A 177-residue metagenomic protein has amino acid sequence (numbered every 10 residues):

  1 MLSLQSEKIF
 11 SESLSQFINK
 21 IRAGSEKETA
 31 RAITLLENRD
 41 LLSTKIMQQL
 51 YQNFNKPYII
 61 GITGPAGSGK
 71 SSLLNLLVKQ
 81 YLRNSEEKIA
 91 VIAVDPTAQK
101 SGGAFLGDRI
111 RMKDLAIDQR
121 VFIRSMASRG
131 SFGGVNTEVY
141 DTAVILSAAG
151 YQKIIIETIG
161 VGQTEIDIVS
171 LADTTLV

Functional and structural regions predicted by a protein language model:
M1-S3: C-terminal effector/interaction modules appended to NTPase cores
E7-I9: Short helix-capping and inter-helix turn/linker motifs at the boundaries of alpha-helical repeat units
E12-G24, A30-P57, L77-T164, I168-V177: Nucleotide-state-sensitive switch-loop elements of NTP-binding domains
I60-I62: Hydrophobic anchor at the beta1->P-loop junction of P-loop NTPases
G64-G67: Walker A (P-loop) phosphate-binding loop of P-loop NTPases
K70: Conserved lysine of the Walker
